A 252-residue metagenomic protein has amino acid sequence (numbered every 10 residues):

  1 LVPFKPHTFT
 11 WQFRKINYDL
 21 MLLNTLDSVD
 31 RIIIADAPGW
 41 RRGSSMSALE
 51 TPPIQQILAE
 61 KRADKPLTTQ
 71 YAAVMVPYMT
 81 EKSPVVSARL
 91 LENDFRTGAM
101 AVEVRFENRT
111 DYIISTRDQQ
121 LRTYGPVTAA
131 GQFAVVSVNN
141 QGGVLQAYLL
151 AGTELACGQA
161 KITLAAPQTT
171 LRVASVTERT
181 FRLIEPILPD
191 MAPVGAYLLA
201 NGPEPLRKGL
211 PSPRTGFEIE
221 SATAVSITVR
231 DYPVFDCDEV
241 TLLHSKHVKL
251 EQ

Functional and structural regions predicted by a protein language model:
L1-I54: Trp/Gly-enriched beta-strand surface patches
Q56-A72, V76-Q252: Non-catalytic terminal regions with compositionally biased, polar/charged low complexity
